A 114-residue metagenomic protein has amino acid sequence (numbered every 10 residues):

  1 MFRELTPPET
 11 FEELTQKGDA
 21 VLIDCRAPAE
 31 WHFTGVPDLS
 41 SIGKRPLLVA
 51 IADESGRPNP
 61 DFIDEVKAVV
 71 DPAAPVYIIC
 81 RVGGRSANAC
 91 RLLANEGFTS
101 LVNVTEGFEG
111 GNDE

Functional and structural regions predicted by a protein language model:
M1-V21, P28-P75, G84-E114: Rhodanese-like catalytic fold shared by cysteine-dependent sulfurtransferases and DSP/PTP-type phosphatases
I78-I79: Short, surface-exposed ligand- or partner-binding patches at beta-edge/loop junctions that are enriched in aromatics
